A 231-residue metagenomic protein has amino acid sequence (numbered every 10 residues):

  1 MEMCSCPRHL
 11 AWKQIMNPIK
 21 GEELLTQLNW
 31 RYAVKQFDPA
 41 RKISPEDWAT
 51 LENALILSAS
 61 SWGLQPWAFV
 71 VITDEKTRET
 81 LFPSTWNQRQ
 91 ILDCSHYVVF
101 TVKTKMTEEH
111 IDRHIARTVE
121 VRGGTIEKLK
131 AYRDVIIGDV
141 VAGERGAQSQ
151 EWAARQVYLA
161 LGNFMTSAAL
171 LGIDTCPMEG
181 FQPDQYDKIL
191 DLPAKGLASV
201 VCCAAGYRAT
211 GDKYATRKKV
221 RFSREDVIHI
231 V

Functional and structural regions predicted by a protein language model:
E2-C6, A11-V231: Acidic, surface-exposed loops and disordered segments
